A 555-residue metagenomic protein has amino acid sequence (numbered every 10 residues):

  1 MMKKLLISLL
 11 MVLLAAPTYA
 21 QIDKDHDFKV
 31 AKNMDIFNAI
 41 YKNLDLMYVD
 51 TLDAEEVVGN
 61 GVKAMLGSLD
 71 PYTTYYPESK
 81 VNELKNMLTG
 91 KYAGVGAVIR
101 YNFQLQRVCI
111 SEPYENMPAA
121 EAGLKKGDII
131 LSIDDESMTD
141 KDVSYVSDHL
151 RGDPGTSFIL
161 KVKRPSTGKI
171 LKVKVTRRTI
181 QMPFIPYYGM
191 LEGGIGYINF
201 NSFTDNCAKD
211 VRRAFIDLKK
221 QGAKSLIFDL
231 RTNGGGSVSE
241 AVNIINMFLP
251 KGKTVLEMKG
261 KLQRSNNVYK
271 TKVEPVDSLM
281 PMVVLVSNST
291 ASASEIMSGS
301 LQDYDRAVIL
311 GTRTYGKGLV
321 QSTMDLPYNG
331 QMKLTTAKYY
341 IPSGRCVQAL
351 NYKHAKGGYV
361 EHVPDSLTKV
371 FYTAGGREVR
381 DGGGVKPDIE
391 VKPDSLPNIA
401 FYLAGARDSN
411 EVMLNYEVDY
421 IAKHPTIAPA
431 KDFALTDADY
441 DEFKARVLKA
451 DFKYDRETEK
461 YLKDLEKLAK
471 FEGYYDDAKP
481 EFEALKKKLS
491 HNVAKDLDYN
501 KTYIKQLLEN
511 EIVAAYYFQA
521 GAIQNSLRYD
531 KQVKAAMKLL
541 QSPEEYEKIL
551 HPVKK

Functional and structural regions predicted by a protein language model:
M1-D27: Bacterial Sec-dependent N-terminal signal peptides
Y19-N33, F37-A54, P77, N86 (+5 more regions): Cleft-lining beta-strand/loop regions that shape enzyme active-site pockets
D45-E83: N-terminal, post-signal-peptide region of Sec/Tat-exported proteins
Y72-E112: PDZ/PDZ-like peptide-tail recognition elements
A293, D305, T312, G316-R377 (+1 more regions): Polar, glycine-rich mid-to-C-terminal structural blocks that act as macromolecule-binding/assembly scaffolds
C346-K555: Conserved functional hotspot residues or short segments at active or partner-binding sites across diverse domains
